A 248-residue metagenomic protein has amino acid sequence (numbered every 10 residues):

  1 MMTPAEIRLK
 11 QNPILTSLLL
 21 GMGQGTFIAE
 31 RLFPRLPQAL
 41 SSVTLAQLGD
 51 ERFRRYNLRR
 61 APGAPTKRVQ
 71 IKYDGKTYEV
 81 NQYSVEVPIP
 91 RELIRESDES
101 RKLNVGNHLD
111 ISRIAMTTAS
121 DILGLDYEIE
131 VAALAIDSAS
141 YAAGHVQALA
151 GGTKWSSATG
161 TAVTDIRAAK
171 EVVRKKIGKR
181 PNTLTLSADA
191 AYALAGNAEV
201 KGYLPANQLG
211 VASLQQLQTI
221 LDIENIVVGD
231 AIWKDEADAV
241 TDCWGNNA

Functional and structural regions predicted by a protein language model:
M1-K10, D50-K72, Y127-D137, L184-T185 (+1 more regions): Short secondary-structure boundary segments
M1-P37: N-terminal alpha-helical "arm" segments
P13-L18, F27-R31, L93, T161 (+4 more regions): Exposed alpha-helical structural elements
M22-P90, T117: Assembly/oligomerization interface modules of large self-assembling protein complexes
P88-I94, L186-D189: Helix N-cap / beta->alpha transition motif
R91-E99, I232-D235: Short regulatory "switch" loops immediately downstream of catalytic or recognition motifs within protein catalytic
D98-T183, A188-A206: Alpha-helical scaffold segments that mediate packing/assembly in large oligomeric complexes
K179-A248: Extended oligomerization regions of viral-like shell subunits
